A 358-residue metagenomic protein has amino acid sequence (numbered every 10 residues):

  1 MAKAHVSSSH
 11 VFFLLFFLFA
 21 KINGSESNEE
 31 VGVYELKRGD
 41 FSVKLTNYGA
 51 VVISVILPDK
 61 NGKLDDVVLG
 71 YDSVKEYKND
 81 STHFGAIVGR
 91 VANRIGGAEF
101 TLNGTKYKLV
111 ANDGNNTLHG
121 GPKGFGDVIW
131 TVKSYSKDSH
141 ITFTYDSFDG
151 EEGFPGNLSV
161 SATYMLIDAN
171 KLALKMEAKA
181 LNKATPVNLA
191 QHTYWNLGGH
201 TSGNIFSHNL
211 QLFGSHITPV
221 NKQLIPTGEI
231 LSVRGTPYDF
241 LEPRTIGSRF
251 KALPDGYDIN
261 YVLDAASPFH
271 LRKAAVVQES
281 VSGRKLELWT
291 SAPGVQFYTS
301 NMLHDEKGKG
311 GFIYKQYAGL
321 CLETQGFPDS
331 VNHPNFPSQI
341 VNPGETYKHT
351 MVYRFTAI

Functional and structural regions predicted by a protein language model:
H5, F12-I358: An exposed, glycine/acidic-rich loop-and-rim segment of catalytic or binding clefts
